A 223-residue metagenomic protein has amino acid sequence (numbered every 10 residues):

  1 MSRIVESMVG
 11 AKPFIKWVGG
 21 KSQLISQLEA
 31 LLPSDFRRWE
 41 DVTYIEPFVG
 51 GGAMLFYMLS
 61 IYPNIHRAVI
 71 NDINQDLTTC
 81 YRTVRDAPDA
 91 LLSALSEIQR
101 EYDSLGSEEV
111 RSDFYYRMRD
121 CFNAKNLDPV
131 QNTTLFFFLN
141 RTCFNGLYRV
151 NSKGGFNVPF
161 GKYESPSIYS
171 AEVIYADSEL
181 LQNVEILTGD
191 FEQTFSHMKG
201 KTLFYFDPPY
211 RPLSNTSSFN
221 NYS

Functional and structural regions predicted by a protein language model:
M1-T43, F48-V49, A53-M54: S-adenosyl-L-methionine
I4-M8, V150-V158, A171, R211-S218: Short, basic/glycine-rich phosphate-binding loops at helix/coil junctions that contact nucleotide phosphates
K21-E29, A171-I174, T188, E192: Short, well-ordered alpha-helical scaffold segments within catalytic/effector domains
I25, G52-L55, T78, T194-S196: Short, well-ordered alpha-helical microsegments
W39-V42, I65, K199-K201: A general structural motif
Y44-M58, I70-N74, F137, R141-F144 (+3 more regions): Conserved proline-anchored active-site loop of SAM-dependent methyltransferases that bridges a beta-strand
S60-Q182: Class I S-adenosyl-L-methionine-dependent methyltransferase module
K162-E164, A176-L180, V184, G189 (+3 more regions): Residues lining hydrophobic/aromatic ligand-binding pockets adjacent to catalytic sites
